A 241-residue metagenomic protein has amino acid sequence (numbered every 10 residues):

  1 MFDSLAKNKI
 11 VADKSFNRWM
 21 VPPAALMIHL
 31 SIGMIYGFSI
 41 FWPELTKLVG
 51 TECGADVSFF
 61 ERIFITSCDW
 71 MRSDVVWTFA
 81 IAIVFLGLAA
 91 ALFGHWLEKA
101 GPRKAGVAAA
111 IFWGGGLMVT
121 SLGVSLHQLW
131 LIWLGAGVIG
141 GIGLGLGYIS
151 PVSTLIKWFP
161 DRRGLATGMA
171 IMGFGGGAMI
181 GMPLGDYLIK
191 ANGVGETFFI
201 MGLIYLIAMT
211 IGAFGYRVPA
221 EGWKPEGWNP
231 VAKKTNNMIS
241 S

Functional and structural regions predicted by a protein language model:
M1-I32: Cytosolic juxtamembrane N-terminal segment immediately preceding the first transmembrane helix of multi-pass
F2-L5, V218-S241: Flexible cytoplasmic inter-helical loops of multi-pass small-molecule transporters
L30, G116, L129-L146: Hydrophobic core of transmembrane alpha-helices in multi-pass small-molecule transporters, especially MFS/SLC-type
L45, G145-F159, A166-T167: Intracellular juxtamembrane helix-capping segments at the cytosolic ends of symmetry-related transmembrane helices
W77-H95: Central cavity-lining transmembrane alpha-helices of secondary-active solute carriers, predominantly the Major
E98-A110: Cytoplasmic membrane-interface "Motif A"-like loop-to-helix N-cap segments of 12-TM Major Facilitator Superfamily
I111-S125: C-terminal ends and interior cores of transmembrane alpha-helices in multi-pass membrane transporters/permeases
F174-W223: Helix-loop-helix hairpin linking two adjacent transmembrane segments in secondary transporters
